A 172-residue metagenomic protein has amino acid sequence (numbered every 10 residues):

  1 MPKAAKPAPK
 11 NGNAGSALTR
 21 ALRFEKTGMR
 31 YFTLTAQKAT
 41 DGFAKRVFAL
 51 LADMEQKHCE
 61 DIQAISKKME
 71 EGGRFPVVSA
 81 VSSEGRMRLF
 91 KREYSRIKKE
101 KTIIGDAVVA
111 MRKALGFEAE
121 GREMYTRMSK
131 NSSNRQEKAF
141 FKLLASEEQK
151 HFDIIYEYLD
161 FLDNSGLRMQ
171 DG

Functional and structural regions predicted by a protein language model:
P2-G172: Non-heme di-metal
